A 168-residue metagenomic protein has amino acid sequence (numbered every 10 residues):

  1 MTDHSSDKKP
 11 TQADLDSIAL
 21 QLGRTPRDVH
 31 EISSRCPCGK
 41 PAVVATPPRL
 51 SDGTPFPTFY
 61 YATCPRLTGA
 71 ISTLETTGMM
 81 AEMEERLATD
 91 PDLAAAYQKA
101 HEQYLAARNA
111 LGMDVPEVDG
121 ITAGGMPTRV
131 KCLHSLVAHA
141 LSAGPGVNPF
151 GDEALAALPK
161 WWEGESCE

Functional and structural regions predicted by a protein language model:
T2-E168: Preference for intrinsically disordered or flexible, low-complexity segments and adjacent hinge/connector residues
